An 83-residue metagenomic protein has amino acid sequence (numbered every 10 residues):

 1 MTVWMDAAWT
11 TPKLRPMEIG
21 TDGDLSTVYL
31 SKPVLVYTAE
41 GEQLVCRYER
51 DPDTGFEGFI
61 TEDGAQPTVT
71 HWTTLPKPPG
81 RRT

Functional and structural regions predicted by a protein language model:
M1-V28, V34: Surface-exposed ligand/attachment interfaces on beta-rich extracellular proteins
A7, L44-E49: Short, surface-exposed loop motifs enriched in S/T, G, D/E and P with embedded aromatic residues
R15, I19, V36, T70 (+1 more regions): A generic alpha-helix propensity feature with a strong bias for hydrophobic helices
L30-S31, V69: A structure-centric signal for secondary-structure junctions around beta-strands
V34-V36, C46, F59: Hydrophobic beta-strand residues in large extracellular and virion-surface proteins
Y37-A39, L75: Structured loops at beta-to-helix junctions and adjacent beta-edge loops in soluble globular domains
A39-G41, G64: Glycine-centered tight beta-turn/hairpin loop motif at sheet-sheet or coil-to-beta transitions
Y48-T83: Short, compact, well-ordered microdomains
